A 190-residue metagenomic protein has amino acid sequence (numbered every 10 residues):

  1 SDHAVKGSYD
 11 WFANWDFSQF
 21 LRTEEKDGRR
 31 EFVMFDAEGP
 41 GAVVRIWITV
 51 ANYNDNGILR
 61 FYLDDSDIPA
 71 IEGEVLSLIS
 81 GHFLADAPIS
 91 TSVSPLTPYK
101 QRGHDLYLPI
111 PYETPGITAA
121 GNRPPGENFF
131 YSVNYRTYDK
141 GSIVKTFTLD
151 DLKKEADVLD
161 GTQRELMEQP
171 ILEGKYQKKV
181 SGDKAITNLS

Functional and structural regions predicted by a protein language model:
S1-S190: Beta-strand-centric surfaces of beta-sandwich/beta-rich domains
